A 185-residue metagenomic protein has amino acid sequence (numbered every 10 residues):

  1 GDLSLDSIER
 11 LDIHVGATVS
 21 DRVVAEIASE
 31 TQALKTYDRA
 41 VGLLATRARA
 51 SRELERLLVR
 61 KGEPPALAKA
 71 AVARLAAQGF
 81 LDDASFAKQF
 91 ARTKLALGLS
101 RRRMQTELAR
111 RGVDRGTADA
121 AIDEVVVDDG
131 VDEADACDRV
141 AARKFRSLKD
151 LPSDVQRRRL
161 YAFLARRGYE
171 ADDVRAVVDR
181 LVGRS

Functional and structural regions predicted by a protein language model:
G1-S185: An alpha-helical, amphipathic repeat domain used for nucleic-acid recognition, typified by the mTERF helical solenoid
